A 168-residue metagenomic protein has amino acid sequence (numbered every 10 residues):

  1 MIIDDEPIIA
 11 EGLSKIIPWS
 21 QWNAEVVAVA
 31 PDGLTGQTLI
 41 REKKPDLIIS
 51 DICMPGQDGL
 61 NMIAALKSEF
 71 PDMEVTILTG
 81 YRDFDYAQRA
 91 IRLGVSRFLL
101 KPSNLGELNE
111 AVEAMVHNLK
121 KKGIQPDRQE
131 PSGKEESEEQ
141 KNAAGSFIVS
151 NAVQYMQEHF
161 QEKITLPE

Functional and structural regions predicted by a protein language model:
M1-I9, L13-S14, I48: Conserved acidic segment of CheY-like receiver
G12, I16-S20, L39: Alpha-helical interaction/dimerization surfaces of two-component signaling modules
Q21-V26, K43: A generic structural motif
V26-V27, V75: Hydrophobic/aromatic residues located in beta-strands of well-ordered beta-sheets within soluble catalytic
V27-L34: Conserved Asp/Asn-Gly motif in the active-site loop of CheY-like receiver
Q37-P126: CheY-like receiver
H117-F147: CheY-like receiver
V153-T165: Basic, amphipathic alpha-helical hairpins
